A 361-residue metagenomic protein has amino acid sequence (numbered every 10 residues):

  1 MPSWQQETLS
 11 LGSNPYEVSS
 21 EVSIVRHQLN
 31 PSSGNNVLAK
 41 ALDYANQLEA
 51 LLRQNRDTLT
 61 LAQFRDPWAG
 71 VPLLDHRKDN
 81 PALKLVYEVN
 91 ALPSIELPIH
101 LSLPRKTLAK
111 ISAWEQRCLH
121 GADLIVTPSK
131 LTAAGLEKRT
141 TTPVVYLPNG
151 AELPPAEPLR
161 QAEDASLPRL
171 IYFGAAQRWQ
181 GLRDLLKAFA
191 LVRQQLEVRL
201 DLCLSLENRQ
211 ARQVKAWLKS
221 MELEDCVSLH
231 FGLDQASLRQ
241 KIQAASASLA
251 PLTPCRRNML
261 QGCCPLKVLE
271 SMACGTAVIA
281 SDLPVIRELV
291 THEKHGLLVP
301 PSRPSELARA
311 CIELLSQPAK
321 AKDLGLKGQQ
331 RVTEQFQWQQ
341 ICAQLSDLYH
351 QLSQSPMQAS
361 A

Functional and structural regions predicted by a protein language model:
A45, E49-R53, V71, D75 (+4 more regions): Membrane-proximal helix-turn-helix segments that form the acceptor-binding/catalytic region of lipid-linked
L131, G150: Carbohydrate-associated surface elements
A162-F189, D201: Conserved donor-binding/catalytic core segment of Leloir-type glycosyltransferases
L167, R212-Q240, A247: Nucleotide-activated donor-binding/catalytic signature segment of Leloir-type glycosyltransferases, i.e., the conserved
R199-V214: Glycosyltransferase donor-sugar binding loop
S248-A250, E270-A273, A277-A280: Short hydrophobic beta-strand element within catalytic cores of glycosyltransferases and related nucleotide-activated
V268, L289-E293, L297-P304, E313-A319: Conserved acidic donor-binding segment of nucleotide-sugar-dependent glycosyltransferases
E306, E313, K320-Q335, Q344-D347: A short, well-ordered alpha-helix in the C-terminal region of glycosyltransferases
